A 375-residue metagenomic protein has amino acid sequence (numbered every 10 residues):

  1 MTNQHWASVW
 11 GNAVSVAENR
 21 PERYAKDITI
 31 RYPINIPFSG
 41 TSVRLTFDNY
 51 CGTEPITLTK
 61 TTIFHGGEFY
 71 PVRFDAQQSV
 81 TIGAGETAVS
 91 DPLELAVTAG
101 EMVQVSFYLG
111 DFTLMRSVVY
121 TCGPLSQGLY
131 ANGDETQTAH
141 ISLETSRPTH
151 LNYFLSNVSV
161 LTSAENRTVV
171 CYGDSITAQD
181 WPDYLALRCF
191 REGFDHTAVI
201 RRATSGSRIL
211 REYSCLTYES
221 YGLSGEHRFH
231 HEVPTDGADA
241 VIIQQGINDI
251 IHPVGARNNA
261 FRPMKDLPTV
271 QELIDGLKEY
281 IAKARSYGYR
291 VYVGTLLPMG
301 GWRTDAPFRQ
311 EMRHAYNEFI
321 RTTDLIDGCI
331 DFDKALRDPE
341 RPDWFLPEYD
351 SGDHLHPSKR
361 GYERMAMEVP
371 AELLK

Functional and structural regions predicted by a protein language model:
M1-Y172, T177-A178, D183, R191-F194 (+1 more regions): N-terminal secretory targeting modules
W10, Y32, T61-F64, V158 (+3 more regions): Conserved SGNH/GDSL esterase-like catalytic core that processes O-acyl groups on lipids and polysaccharides
W181, G225, F229, L273-G276 (+5 more regions): Stable alpha-helical elements in mature extracytoplasmic
R188-E192, R202, E232, D236 (+6 more regions): Structured segments of extracytoplasmic/periplasmic soluble domains in secreted or envelope-associated proteins
Q244-D249, K278-H314: Active-site segments of SGNH/GDSL-like serine hydrolases that catalyze O-acetyl group transfer/hydrolysis on lipids
L296-K375: Catalytic His-Asp segment of secreted/periplasmic serine-dependent ester chemistry enzymes
